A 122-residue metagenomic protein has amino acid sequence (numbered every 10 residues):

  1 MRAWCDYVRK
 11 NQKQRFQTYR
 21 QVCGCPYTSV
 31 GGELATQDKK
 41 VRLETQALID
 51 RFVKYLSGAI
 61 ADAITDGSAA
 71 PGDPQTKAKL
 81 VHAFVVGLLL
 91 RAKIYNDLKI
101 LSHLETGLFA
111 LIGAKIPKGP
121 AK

Functional and structural regions predicted by a protein language model:
M1-C23, A78-V81, K122: Hydrophobic alpha-helical connector segments
Y7-Q14, D50-S68, Q75, R91-K122: C-terminal peripheral helix-coil segments that are non-catalytic and often amphipathic
T18-K40: Amphipathic alpha-helical segments used for helix-helix packing
K40-L43, P71, K99-I100: Structural helix-adjacent loops and short alpha-helical linkers that scaffold large soluble proteins
V85: Cytochrome P450 catalytic-core helices
